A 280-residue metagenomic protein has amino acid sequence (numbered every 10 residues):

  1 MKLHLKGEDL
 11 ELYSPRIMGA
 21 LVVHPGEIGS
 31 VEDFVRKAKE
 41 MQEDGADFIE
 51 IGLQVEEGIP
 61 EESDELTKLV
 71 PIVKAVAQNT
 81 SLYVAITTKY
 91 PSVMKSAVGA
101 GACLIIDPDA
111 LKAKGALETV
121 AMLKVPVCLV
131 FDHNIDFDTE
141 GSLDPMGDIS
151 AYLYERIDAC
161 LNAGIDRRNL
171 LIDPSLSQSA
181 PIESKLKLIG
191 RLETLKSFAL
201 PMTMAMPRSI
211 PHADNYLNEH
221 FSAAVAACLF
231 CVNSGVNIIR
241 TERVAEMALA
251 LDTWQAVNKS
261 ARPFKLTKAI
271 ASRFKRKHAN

Functional and structural regions predicted by a protein language model:
M1-L5, I86-T87: Short gly/ser/thr-rich secondary-structure transition/capping motifs
L5-K6, L12, E27-R36, G58-A77 (+4 more regions): Active-site-adjacent loop and "lid" segments of alpha/beta metabolic enzymes
R16-A20, D47-E50, Y83-A85, C103-L104 (+4 more regions): Structural preference for beta-strand elements that scaffold enzyme active sites
L21, M41, G45, I105 (+3 more regions): Conserved, mostly hydrophobic/aromatic
R36-Q54, C231-S234: Catalytic domains of carbohydrate-active enzymes, especially glycoside hydrolases
K39-D47, R156-N169: Phosphate/pyrophosphate-binding loops at sites that engage ATP/ADP/AMP, CoA/4′-phosphopantetheine, polyphosphate
F48-E50, Q54-S63, A77-V84: Glycine-rich phosphate-binding "P-loop"
S96: Histidine/acidic residue-rich metal-binding segments in metalloenzymes
